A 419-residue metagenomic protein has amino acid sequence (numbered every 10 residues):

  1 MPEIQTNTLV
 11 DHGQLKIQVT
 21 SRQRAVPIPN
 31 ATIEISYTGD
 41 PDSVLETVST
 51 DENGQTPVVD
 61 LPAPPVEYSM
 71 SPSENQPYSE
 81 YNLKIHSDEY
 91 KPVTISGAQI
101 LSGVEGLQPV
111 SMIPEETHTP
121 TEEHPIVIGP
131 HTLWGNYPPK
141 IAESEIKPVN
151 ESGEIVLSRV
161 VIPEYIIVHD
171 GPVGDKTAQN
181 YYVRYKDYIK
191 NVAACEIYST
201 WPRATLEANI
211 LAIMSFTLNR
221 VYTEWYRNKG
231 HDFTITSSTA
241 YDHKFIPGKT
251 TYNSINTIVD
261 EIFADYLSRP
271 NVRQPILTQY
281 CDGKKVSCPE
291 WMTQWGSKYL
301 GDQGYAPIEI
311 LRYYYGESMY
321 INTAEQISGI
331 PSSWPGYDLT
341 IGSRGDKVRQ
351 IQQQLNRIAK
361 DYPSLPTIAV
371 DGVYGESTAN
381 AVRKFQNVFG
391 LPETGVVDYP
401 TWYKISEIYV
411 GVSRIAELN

Functional and structural regions predicted by a protein language model:
M1-E3, L9-G13, Q55-S71: Charged, amphipathic alpha-helical segments
M1-I28, V48: Beta-strand-rich domain onsets/edges
T6-T8, N30-E34, S49, Q55-P62 (+1 more regions): Conserved, single-site charged/polar hotspot
Q14-K16, N30-T32, E80-N82: Exposed beta-strand and adjacent loop surfaces of beta-rich binding modules that mediate intermolecular recognition
Q18-R22, E34-S36, H86: Core beta-strand residues in small-molecule sensory/regulatory alpha/beta domains
Q23, Y37-P41, E89-K91: Solvent-exposed strand-loop boundary residues in beta-sheet-rich modules
V44-E46: Short loop/turn microsegments at loop-to-beta-strand junctions
V66-E89: A short, solvent-exposed beta-strand micro-motif common in secreted/extracellular proteins
